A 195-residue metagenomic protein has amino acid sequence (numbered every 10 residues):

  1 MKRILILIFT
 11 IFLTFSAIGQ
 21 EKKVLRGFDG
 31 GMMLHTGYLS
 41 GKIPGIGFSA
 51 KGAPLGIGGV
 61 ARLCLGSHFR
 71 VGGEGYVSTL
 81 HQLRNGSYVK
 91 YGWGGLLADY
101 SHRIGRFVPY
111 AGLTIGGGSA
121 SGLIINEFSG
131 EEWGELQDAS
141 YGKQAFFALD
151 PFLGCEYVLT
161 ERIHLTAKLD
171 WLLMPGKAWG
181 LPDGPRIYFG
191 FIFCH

Functional and structural regions predicted by a protein language model:
M1-L25: Cleavable N-terminal export/targeting peptides
A17, M33-L39, Y76-S78, T114-G118 (+2 more regions): Outer-membrane beta-barrel pore domains and translocons
G19-L65, V71, C194-H195: Short glycine/proline- and aromatic-enriched beta-strand/turn motifs that initiate or cap beta-hairpins
S40-F48, Q82-Y88, G122-G130, K177-G184: Outer-membrane beta-barrel translocator domains and adjoining extracellular loop/strand segments of Gram-negative
S40-P44, W133-A139, W171-L173: Extracytoplasmic loops and strand-loop junctions of Gram-negative outer membrane beta-barrel proteins
S49-P54, Y88-G92, Y141-A148, L181-D183: Short sequence motifs at beta-strands and strand-loop junctions characteristic of Gram-negative outer-membrane
L63-E135, F147-L149, Y157-I163, I192-H195: Gram-negative (and chloroplast) outer-membrane scaffold detector with strong preference for beta-barrel transmembrane
P182-H195: Outer-membrane beta-barrel "beta-signal"
